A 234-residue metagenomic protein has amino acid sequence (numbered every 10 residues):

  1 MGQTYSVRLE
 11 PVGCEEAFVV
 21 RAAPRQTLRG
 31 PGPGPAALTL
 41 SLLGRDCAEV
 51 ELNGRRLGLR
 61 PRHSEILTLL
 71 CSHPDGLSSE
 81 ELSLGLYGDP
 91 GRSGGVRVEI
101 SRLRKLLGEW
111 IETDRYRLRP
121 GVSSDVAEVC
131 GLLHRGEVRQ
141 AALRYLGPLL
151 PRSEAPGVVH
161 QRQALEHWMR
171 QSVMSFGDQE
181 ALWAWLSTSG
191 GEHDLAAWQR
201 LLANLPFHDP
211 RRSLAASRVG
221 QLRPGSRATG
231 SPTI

Functional and structural regions predicted by a protein language model:
G2-H63, E109-R115, L143: Short boundary/linker motifs that mark transitions into or out of structured domains
A22-P24, C71, L86, P120: Active-site proximal loops enriched in glycine and acidic residues that flank catalytic Cys/His/Asp and coordinate
R45-C47, N53-G85, L103, L165 (+1 more regions): Short amphipathic alpha-helical recognition elements used for nucleic-acid or partner binding across transcription
P61, S72, E81, P90-G94 (+1 more regions): Intrinsically disordered, charged and Pro/Gly-enriched terminal/linker segments that flank large helical-solenoid
L86-Y87, L107: A broad structural signal for alpha-helix termini and local helix breaks/kinks
R97: Conserved catalytic core of two-component sensor histidine kinases
I100-G108, V173: C-terminal flanking helix
